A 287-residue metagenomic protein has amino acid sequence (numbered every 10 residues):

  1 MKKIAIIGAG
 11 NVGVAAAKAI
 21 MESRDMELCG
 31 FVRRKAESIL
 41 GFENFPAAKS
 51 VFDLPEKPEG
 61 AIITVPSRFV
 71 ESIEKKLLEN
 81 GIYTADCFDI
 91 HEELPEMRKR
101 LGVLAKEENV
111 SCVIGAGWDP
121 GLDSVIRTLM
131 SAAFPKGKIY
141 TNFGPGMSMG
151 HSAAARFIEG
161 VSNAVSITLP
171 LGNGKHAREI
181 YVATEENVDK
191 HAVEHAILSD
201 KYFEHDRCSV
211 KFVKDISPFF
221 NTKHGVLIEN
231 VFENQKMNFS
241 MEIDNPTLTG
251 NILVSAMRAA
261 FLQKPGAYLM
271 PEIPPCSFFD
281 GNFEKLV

Functional and structural regions predicted by a protein language model:
K3-A16: Glycine-rich adenosine-cofactor-binding loop
G10-G13, H91-L94, G115-S124, P145-M149: Gly/Ser/Thr-rich loops at beta-strand to alpha-helix junctions that form or flank small-molecule/cofactor-binding
A15, S23-G30, R34-V51, G146-A259 (+1 more regions): C-terminal substrate-binding/catalytic lobe of Rossmann-fold NAD(P)-dependent oxidoreductases
V51, P55-G60, S67-D89: Rossmann-fold NAD(P) dinucleotide-binding segment
D86, C112-A116, S166: General beta-strand structural signal in soluble alpha/beta enzymes
F88-C112: Rossmann-fold NAD(P)-binding glycine/threonine-rich loop
L122-F143, G150-I158: Rossmann-like NAD(P)H-binding beta-loop-alpha module
A260-V287: C-terminal helix-rich "cap/oligomerization" subdomain common to oxidoreductases
